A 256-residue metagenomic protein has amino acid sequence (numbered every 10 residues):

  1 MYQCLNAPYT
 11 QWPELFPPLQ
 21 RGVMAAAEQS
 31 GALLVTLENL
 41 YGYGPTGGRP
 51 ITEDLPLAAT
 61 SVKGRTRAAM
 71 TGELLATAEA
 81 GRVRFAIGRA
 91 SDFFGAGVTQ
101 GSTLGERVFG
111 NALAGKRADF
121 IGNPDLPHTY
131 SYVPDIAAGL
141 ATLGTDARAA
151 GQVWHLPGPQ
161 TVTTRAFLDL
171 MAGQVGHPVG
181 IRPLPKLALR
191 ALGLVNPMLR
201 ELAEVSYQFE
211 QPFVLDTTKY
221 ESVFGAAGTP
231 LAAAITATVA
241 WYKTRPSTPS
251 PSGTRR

Functional and structural regions predicted by a protein language model:
M1-S30: NAD(P)H-binding glycine-rich loop region in Rossmannoid oxidoreductase-like domains and their noncatalytic homologs
T10, L40-P50, F93-V98, S102: Conserved catalytic-site region of short-chain dehydrogenase/reductase
P13-P17, T60-G72, V98-E106, T129-Y130 (+3 more regions): Short-chain dehydrogenase/reductase
R21-A69, A86: Conserved Rossmann-fold NAD(P)-dependent oxidoreductase catalytic core, especially the SDR/UDP-sugar
Q29-S30, G81, V175: Helix C-cap/helix->beta junction micro-motif
T60-S91, A96: Active-site Tyr-X1-5-Lys
A80-R84, S91-P127: NAD(P)-dependent short-chain dehydrogenase/reductase
A137-L202, T217, S222, T229-R256: Mid/C-terminal beta-alpha module of Rossmann-like enzyme folds, strongest in SDR-family dehydrogenases/epimerases
